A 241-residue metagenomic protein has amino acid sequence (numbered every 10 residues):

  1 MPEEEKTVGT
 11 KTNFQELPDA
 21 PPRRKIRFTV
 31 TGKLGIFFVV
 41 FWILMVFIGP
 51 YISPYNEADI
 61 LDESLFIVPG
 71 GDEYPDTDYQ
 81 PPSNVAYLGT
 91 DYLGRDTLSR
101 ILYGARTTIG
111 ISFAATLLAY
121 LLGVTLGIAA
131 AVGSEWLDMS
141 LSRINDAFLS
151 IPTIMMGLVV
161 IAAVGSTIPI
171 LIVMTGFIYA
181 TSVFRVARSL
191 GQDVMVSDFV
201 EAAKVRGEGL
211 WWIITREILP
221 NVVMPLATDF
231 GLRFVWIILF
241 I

Functional and structural regions predicted by a protein language model:
M1-V124, I128: Gly/Trp-centered helix-boundary motif
L93-I241: Alpha-helical transmembrane segments of integral membrane proteins, especially multi-pass inner/plasma-membrane
